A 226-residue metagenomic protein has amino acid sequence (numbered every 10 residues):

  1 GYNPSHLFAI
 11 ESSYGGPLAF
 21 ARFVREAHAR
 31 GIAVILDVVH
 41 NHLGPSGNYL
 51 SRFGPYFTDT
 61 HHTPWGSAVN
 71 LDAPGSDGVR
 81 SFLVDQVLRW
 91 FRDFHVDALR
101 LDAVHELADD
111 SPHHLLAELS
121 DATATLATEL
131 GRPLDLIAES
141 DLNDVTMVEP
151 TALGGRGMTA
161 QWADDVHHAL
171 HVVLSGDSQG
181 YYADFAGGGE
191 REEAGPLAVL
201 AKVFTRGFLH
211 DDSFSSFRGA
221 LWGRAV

Functional and structural regions predicted by a protein language model:
G1-A98, A103-E129, T146-M147: Substrate-binding/active-site clefts of carbohydrate-active enzymes
L116, S120-V226: Conserved alpha/beta catalytic core and glycan-binding cleft of carbohydrate-active enzymes
